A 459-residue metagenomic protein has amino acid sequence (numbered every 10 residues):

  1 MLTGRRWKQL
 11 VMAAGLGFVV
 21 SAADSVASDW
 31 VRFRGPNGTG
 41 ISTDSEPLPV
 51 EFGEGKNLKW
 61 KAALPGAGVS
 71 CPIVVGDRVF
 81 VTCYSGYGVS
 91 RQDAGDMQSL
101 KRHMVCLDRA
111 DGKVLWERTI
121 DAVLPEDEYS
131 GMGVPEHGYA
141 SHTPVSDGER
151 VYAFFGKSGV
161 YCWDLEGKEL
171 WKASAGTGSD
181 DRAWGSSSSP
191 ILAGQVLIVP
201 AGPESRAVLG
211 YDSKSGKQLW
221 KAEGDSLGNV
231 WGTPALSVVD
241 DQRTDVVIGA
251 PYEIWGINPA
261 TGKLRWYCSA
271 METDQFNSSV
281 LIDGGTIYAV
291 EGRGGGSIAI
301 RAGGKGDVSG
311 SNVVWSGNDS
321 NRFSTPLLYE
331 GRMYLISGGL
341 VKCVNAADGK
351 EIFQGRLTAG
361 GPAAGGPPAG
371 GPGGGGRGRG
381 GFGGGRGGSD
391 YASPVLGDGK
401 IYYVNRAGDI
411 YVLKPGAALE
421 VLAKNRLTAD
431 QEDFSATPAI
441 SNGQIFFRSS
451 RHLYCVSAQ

Functional and structural regions predicted by a protein language model:
M1-M12: Bacterial N-terminal signal peptides that target proteins for export
G4, G15-G17, G373: Residue-identity detector for glycine
L10-S21: Bacterial N-terminal signal peptides
A22-Q459: Noncatalytic, solvent-exposed loop/strand surfaces of beta-propeller-type extracellular/periplasmic domains
